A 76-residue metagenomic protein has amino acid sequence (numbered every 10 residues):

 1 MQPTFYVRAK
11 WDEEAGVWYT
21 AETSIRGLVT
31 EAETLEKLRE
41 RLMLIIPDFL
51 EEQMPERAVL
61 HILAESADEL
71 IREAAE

Functional and structural regions predicted by a protein language model:
M1-R8, E14-A15, E36-E76: Short, charged, surface-exposed hinge/linker loops at domain edges that act as mobile lids or interdomain connectors
K10-I25: Short aromatic-glycine-(Arg/Gly/Cys) micro-motifs in beta-strand/loop hairpins
V17-Y19, T30, E40: Short acidic, gly/pro-rich beta-turn/loop elements at beta-sheet edges and active-site/ligand-binding grooves
R26-K37: A short, exposed loop/beta-hairpin motif centered on an aromatic-Gly-Thr core
